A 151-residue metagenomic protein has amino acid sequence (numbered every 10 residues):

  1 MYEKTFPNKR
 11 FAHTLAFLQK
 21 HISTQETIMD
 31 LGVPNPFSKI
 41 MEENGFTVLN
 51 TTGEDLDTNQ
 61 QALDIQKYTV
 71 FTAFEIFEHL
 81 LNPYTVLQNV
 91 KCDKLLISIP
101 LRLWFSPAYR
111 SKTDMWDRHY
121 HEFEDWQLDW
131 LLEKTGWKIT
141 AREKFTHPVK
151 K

Functional and structural regions predicted by a protein language model:
M1-V70, Y84-N89, T113-W130, A141-K151: Conserved N-terminal segment of class I S-adenosyl-L-methionine
M29, F74, I97: Active-site flanking residues adjacent to catalytic metal/cofactor-binding acidic residues
S38, L81, F105: Glycine/Thr-rich phosphate-binding loops of Rossmann-like dinucleotide-binding domains
V70-I76: A short beta-strand submotif of the Rossmann-like class I SAM-dependent methyltransferase core that lines
I76, P100, F145-H147: Flexible loop residues that form catalytic and substrate-binding hotspots at small-molecule/glycan-binding clefts
L80-C92, I99: A short, conserved alpha-helix within the catalytic core of class I
I97-H121: Short, glycine-/aromatic-enriched active-site segment of Class I SAM-dependent methyltransferases
